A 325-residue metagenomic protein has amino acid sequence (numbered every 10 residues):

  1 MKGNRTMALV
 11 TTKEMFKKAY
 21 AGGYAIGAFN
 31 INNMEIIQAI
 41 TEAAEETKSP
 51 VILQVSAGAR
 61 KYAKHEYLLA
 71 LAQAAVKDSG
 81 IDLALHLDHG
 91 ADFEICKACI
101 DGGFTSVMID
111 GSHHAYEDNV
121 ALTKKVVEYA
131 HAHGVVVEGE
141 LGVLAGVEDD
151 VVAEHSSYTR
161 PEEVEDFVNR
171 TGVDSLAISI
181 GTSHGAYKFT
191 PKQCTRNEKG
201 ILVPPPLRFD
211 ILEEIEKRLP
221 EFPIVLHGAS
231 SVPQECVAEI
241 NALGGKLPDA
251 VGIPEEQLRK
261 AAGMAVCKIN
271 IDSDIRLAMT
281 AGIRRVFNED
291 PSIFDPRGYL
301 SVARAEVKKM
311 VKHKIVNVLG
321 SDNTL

Functional and structural regions predicted by a protein language model:
N4-G27: N-terminal amphipathic alpha-helix/helix-capping segment at the start of soluble metabolic enzymes
T12-K18, N33-G58, H65-D82, G90-P223 (+5 more regions): Alpha/beta enzyme core
L226-S231: Short catalytic/ligand-gating loop segments at beta-alpha or beta-beta junctions within enzyme catalytic domains
N241-A242, I253-L325: C-terminal alpha-helical cap/extension of soluble enzyme domains
